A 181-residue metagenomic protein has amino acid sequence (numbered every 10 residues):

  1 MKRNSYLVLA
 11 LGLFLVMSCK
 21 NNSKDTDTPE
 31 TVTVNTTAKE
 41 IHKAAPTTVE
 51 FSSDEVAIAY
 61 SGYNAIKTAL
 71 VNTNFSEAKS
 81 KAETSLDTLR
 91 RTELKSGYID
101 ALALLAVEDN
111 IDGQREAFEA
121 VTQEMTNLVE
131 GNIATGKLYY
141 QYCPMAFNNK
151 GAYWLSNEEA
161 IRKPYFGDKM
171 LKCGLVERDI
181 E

Functional and structural regions predicted by a protein language model:
M1-V8: Bacterial N-terminal signal peptides that target proteins for export
L15-S18: C-terminal motif of bacterial Sec signal peptides marking the signal peptidase cleavage site
K20-H42: Short, low-complexity, disordered segments immediately C-terminal to signal peptides in bacterial exported proteins
A38-D87, R91: Post-signal-peptide N-terminal segment of Sec-exported extracytoplasmic proteins
E77-A78, D87-T88, L94-V121: Mid-length scaffold segments of soluble, non-membrane domains
M125-Y140: Immediate flanking context of iron-sulfur cluster ligation sites
G136-E181: Amphipathic, charged alpha-helical segments and their helix-to-coil junctions in extracytoplasmic/peripheral assemblies
